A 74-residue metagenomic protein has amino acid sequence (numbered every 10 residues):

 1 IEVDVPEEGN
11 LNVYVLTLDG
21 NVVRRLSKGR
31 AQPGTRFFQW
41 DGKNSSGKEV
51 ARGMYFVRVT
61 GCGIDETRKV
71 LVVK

Functional and structural regions predicted by a protein language model:
I1, R30, K48-K74: C-terminal tail/sorting-segment detector
I1-T17, R25-K28, W40: Glycine-centered coil/turn sites that cap beta-strands in beta-rich domains
T17, N44, G61-G63: Surface-exposed loop/turn motifs at beta-strand-loop junctions within extracellular Ig-like and Fibronectin type III
N21-S27, D65-E66: Surface-exposed loop/edge segments in extracytoplasmic proteins
G29-T35: Short proline/glycine- and polar residue-rich coil/turn motifs
F37-V50: Signal that preferentially marks extracellular ectodomain short beta-strand elements of beta-sandwich modules
